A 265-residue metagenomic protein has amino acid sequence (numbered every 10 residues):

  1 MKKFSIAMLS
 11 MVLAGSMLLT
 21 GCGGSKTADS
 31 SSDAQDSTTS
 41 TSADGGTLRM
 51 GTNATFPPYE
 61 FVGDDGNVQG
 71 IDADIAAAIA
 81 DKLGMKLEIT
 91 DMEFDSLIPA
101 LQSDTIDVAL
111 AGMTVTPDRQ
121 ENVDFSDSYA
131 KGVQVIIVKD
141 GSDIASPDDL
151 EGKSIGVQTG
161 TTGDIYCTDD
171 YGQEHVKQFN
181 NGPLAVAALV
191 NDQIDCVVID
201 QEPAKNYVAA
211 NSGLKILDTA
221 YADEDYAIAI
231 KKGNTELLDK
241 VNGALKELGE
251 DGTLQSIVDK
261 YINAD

Functional and structural regions predicted by a protein language model:
L18-T41: Bacterial lipoprotein signal-peptidase II cleavage site
G23, A73-K82, T159-T161, A227-D265: Extended ligand-binding regions for polar small-molecule ligands
D36, G45-G112: Extracytoplasmic small-molecule ligand-binding "clamshell" domains of the periplasmic binding protein/Venus flytrap
R49-T52, P147-G160: Short loop->beta-strand "edge-of-pocket" segments that line small-molecule binding or catalytic clefts across diverse
A54, K131-V138, Q201, K205-K246 (+1 more regions): Periplasmic-binding protein-like
A73, E88-L101, S142, T159-T162 (+2 more regions): Short helix-initiation/N-cap motifs at beta->coil->alpha
A77, K86-D149, K215, A220: Acidic, polar ligand-binding/catalytic clefts
M113-E121, Y166-D169, V190, D195-D223: A ligand-binding cleft/hinge motif common to bilobed small-molecule-binding domains
